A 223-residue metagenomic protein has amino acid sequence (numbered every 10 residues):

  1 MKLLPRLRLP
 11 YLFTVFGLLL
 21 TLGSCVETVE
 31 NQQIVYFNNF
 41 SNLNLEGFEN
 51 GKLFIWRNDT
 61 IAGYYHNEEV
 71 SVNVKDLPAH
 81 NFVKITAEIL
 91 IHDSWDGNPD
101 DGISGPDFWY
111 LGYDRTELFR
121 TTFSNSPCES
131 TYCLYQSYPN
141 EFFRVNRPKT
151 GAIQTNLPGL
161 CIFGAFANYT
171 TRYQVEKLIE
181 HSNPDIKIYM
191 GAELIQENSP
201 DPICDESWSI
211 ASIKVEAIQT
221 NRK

Functional and structural regions predicted by a protein language model:
K2-F13: Bacterial N-terminal signal peptides that target proteins for export
T21-S24: C-terminal motif of bacterial Sec signal peptides marking the signal peptidase cleavage site
V26-K52, T116-T131, T220-K223: Extracellular carbohydrate-recognition regions
Y64-T86, G105-W109, Y169-K177, W208-A211: Short beta-strands within extracellular/lumenal beta-sheet-rich domains
L90-G105, P127-T131, Q196-P200: Extended, low-complexity, turn-rich repeat/linker tracts enriched in Gly/Pro/Ser/Thr and Asp/Glu that occur
D101-L118, S212-K214: Short edge-strand/loop segments of extracellular domains
T116-L157: Extracellular/luminal beta-rich ligand-recognition and adhesion surfaces characterized by aromatic-Gly/Pro-enriched
R144-R222: Terminal, low-complexity interaction segments
